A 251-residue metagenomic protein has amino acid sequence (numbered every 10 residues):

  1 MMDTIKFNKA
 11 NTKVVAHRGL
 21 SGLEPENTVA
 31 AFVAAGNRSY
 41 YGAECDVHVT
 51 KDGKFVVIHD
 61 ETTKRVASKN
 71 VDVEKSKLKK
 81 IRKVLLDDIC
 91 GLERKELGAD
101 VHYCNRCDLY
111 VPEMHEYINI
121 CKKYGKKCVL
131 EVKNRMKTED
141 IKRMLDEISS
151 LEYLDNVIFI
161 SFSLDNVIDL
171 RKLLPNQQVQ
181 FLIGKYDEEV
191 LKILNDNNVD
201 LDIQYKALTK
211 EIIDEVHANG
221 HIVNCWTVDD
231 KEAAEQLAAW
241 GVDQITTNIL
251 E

Functional and structural regions predicted by a protein language model:
M1-E251: Phosphate-group recognition and catalysis centered on beta-loop-alpha active-site segments
